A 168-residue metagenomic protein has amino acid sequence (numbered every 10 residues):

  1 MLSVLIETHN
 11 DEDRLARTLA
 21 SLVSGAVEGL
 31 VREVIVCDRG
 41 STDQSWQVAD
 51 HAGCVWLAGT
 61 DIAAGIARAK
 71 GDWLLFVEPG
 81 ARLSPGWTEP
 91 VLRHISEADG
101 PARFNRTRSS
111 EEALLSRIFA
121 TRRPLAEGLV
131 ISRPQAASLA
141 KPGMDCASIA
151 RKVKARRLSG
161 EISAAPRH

Functional and structural regions predicted by a protein language model:
M1-S3, E33: Cell-envelope/extracellular polymer assembly enzymes that use nucleotide-activated donors
N10-A26: Short, well-formed alpha-helical segments that are part of the catalytic scaffolds of diverse glycosyltransferases
D38-W46: A conserved acidic beta->alpha catalytic loop
R39, V77-P79: Active-site acidic Asp-centered loop
H51, W56-K70: Glycine-rich, basic loop-to-helix element that forms the pyrophosphate-binding segment of sugar-nucleotide handling
L74: Short aromatic/hydrophobic "clamp" motif used to bind/position activated sugar donors
R82, G86-S116: Conserved donor NDP-sugar-binding/catalytic core segment of glycosyltransferases
L139-H168: C-terminal catalytic/acceptor-binding lobe
